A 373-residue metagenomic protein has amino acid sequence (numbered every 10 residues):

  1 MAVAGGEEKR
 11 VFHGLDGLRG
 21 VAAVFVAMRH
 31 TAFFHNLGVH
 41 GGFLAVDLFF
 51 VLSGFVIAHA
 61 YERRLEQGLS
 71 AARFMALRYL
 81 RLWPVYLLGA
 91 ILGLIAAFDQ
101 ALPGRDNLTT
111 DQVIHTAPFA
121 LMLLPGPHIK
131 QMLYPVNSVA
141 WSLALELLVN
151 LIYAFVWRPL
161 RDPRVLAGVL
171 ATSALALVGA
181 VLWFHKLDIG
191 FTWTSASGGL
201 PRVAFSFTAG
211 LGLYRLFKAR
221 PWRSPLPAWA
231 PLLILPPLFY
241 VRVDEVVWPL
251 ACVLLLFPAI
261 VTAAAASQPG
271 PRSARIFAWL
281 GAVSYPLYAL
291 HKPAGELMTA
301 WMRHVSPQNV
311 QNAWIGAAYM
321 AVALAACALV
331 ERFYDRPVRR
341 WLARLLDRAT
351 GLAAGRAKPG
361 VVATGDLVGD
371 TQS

Functional and structural regions predicted by a protein language model:
M1-L15, V21-F43, I57-A72, I95 (+5 more regions): Alpha-helical transmembrane segments in multi-pass integral membrane proteins
F49: Structured binding elements
L52: A cytosolic small-molecule/anion-sensing beta-strand core signal
F55-H59, R78-M122, G126, E296 (+1 more regions): Specific transmembrane helices
L82, L121-G179, V330-R332: Hydrophobic alpha-helical segments with transmembrane-like composition
T110, I114-F119, L170-L187, S197-G199: A short, conserved beta-to-alpha structural element at the edge of catalytic cores that scaffolds binding
A353-S373: Intrinsic disorder in cytosolic terminal tails and internal cytosolic loops of multi-pass membrane transporters
